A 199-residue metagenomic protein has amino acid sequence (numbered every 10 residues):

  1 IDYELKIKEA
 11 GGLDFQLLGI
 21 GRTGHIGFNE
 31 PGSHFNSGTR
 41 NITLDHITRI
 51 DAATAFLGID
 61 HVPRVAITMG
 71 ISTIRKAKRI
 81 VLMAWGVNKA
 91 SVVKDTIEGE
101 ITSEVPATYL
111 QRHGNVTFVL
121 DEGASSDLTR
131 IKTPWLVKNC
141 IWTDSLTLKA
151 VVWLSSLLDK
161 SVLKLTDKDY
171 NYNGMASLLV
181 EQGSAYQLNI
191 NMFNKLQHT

Functional and structural regions predicted by a protein language model:
I1-H198: Conserved phosphate- and dinucleotide-binding cores of soluble alpha/beta proteins, encompassing both enzyme active
